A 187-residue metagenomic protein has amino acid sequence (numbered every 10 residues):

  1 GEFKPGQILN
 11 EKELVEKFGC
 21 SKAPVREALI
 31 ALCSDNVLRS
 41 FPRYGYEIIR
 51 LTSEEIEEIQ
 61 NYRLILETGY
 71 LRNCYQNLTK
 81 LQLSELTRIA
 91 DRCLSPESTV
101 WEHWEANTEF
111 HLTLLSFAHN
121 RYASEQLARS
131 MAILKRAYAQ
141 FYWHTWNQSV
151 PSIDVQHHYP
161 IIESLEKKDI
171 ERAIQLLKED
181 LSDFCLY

Functional and structural regions predicted by a protein language model:
G1-Q76, L81: Short linear motifs at protein or domain termini
P24, E55, F110, H157-P160: Hydrophobic alpha-helical segments typical of transmembrane helices and their membrane-interface/capping positions
I30, Y75, S95, L115-H119 (+1 more regions): Amphipathic alpha-helical interaction elements
Y62-L78, E109-Q148: Hydrophobic, amphipathic alpha-helical faces that serve as interaction scaffolds
S84, W101, R121, E125 (+1 more regions): Short, solvent-exposed positions on alpha-helices
R88, L94-S95, Q140-Y187: C-terminal all-alpha effector/ligand-binding and dimerization domain of prokaryotic HTH-type transcriptional repressors
